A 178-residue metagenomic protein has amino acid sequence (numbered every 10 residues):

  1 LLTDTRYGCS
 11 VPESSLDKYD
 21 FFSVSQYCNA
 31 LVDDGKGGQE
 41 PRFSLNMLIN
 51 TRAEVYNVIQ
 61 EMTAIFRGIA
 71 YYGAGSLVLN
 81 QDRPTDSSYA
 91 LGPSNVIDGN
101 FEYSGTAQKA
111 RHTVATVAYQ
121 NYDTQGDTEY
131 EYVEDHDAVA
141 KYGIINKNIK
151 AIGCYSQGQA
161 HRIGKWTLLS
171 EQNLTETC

Functional and structural regions predicted by a protein language model:
L1-C178: C-terminal extracytoplasmic interaction modules
